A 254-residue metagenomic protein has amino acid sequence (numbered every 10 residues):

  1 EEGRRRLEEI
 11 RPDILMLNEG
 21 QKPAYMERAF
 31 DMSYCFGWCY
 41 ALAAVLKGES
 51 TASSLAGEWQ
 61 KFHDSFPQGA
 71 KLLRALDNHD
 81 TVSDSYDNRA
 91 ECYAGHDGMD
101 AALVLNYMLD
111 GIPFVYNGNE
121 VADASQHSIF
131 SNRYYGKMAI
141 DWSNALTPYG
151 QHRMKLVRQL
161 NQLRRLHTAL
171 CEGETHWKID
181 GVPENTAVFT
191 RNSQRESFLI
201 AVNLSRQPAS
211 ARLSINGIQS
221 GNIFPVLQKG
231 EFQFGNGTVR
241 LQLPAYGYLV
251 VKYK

Functional and structural regions predicted by a protein language model:
E1-L72, L105, A122-Q159, L163 (+4 more regions): Active-site-proximal helices and loops of the catalytic beta/alpha 8
Q68-Y93: Active-site clefts of carbohydrate-active enzymes
S85-H96, D141-Q151: Active-site rim elements
L103-A124: Substrate-binding cleft of secreted/luminal carbohydrate-active enzymes
E172-E196: Surface beta-strand/loop "capping" patches
A201-S205: Asparagine-centered strand-capping/turn motif at beta-strand->loop junctions
I215-K229: Solvent-exposed beta-hairpin/edge-strand motifs
G235-K254: C-terminal beta-strand-rich structural cap/linker in extracellular carbohydrate-active enzymes
